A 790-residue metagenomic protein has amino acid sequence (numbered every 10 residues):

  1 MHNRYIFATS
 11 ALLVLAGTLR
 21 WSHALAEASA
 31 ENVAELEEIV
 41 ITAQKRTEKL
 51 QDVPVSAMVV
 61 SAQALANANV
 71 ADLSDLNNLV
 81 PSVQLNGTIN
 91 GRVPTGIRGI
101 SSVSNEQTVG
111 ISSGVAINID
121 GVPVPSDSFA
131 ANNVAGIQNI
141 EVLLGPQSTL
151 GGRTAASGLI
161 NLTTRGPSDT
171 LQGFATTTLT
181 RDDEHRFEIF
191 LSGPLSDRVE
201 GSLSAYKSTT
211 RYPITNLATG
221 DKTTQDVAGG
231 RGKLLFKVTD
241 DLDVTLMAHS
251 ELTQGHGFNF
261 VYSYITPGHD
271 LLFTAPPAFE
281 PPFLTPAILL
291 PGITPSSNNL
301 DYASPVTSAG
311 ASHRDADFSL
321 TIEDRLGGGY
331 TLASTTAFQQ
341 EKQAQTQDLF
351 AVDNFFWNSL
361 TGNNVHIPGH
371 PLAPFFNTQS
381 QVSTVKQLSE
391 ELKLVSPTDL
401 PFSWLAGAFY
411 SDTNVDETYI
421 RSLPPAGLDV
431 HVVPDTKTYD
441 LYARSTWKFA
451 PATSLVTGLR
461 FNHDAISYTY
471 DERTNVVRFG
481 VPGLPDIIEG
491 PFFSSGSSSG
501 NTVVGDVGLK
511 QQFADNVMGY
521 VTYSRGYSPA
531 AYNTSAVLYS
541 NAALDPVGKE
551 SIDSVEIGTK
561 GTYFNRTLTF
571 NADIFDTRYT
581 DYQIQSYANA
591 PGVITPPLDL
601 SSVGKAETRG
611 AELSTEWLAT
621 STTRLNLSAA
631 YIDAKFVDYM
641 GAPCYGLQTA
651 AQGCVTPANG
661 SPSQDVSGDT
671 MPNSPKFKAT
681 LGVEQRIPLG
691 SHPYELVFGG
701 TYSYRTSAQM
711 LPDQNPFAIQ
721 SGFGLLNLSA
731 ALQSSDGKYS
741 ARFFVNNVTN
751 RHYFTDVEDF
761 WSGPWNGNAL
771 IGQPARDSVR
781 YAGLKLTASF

Functional and structural regions predicted by a protein language model:
M1-A68, D75-L79, S192, D240 (+2 more regions): N-terminal Sec signal peptide and the immediately downstream disordered periplasmic leader that contains the TonB box
A34-T170, I557: Acidic, small-polar-rich N-terminal luminal/periplasmic segments of exported/outer-membrane proteins
S112-G114, S126, A135-L144, S148-N216 (+6 more regions): Outer-membrane beta-barrel translocator/receptor signature
N161, S168-T170, T178, F190-P291 (+6 more regions): Periplasmic-side early beta-strands and strand-to-turn transitions of outer-membrane beta-barrels
L235-T239, L394-P397, S403, F409-S411 (+2 more regions): Structural signature of Gram-negative outer-membrane beta-barrels, strongest in the C-terminal barrel of TonB-dependent
S319-L349, Q512-A530, P546-L618, R624 (+2 more regions): Membrane-embedded beta-barrel scaffold of Gram-negative outer-membrane proteins
L455, D576-R578, S601-M710, T787-S789: Gram-negative outer-membrane beta-barrel transporters
R578, H692, S703-L711, L732-F790: C-terminal beta-signal and adjacent terminal beta-strands/loops of Gram-negative outer-membrane beta-barrel proteins
